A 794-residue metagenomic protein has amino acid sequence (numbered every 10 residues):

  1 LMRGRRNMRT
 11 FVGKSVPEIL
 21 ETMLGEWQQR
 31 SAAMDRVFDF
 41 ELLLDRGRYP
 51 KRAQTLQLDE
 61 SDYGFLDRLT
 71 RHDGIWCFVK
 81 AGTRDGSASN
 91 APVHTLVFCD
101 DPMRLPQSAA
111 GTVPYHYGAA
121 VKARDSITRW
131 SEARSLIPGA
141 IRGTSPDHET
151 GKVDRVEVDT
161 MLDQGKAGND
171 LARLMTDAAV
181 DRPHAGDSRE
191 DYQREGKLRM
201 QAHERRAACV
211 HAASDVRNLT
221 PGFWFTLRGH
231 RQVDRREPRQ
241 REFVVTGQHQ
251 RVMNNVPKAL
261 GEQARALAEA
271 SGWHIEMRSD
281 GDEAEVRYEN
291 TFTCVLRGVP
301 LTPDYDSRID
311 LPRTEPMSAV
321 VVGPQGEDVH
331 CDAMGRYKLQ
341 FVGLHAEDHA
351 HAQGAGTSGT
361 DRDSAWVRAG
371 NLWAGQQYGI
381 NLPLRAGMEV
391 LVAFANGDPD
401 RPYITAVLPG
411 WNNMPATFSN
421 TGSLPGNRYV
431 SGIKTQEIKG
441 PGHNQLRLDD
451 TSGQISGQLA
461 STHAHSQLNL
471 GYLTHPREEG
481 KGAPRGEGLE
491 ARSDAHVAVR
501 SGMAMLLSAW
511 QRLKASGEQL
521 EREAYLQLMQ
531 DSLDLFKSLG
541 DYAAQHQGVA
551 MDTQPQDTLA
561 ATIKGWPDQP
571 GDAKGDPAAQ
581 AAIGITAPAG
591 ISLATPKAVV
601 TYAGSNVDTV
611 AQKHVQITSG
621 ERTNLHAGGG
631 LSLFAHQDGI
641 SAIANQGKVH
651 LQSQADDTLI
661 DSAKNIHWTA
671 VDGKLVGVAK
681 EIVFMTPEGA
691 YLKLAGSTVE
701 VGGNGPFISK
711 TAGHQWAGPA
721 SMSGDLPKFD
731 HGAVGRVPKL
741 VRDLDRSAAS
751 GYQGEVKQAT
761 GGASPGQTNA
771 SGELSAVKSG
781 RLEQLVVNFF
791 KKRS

Functional and structural regions predicted by a protein language model:
L1-S794: Amphipathic alpha-helical and helix-coil boundary elements used as assembly and membrane-proximal scaffolds
